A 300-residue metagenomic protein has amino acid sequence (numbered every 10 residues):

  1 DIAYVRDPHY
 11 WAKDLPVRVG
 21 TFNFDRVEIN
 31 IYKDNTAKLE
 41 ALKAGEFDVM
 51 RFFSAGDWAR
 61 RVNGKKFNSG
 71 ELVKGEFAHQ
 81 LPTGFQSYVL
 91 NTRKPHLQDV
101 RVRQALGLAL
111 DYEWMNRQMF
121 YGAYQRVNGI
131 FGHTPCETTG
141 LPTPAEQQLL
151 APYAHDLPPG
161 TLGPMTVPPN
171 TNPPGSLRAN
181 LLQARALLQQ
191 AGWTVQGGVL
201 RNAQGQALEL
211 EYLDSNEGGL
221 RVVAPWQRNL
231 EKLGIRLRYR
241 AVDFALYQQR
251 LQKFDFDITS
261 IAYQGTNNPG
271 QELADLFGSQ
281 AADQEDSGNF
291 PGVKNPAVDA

Functional and structural regions predicted by a protein language model:
D1-A300: Extracytoplasmic/periplasmic ligand-capture domains
